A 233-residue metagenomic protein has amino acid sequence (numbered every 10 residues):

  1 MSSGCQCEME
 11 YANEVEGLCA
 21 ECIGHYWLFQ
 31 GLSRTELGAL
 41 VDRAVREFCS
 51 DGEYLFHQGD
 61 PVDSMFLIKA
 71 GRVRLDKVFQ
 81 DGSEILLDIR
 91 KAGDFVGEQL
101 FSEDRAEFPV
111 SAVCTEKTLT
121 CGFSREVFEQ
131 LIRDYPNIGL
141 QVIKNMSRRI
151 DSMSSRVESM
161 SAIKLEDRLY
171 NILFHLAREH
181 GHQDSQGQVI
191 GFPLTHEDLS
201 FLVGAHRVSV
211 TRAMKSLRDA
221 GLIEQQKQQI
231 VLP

Functional and structural regions predicted by a protein language model:
M1-D51, F95-V96, L100-E103: Cyclic nucleotide-binding regulatory module and flanking cytosolic helices
G52, D63-D76, A92-G93: Glycine- and acidic-residue-biased ligand/ion/polar-headgroup-sensing regions
L55-D60: Short phosphate-coordinating micro-motif centered on Lys-Gly-acidic
L86-K144, D151: Cyclic-nucleotide recognition modules
M153-L165, H182-V189: Short, Lys/Arg-enriched, Trp-marked, Pro/Gly-tolerant hinge/linker segments that flank
S161, L165-R168, I172, T195: N-terminal positioning helix adjacent to the helix-turn-helix/winged-helix DNA-binding module
F174-P233: Phosphate-/nucleic-acid-contacting segments
